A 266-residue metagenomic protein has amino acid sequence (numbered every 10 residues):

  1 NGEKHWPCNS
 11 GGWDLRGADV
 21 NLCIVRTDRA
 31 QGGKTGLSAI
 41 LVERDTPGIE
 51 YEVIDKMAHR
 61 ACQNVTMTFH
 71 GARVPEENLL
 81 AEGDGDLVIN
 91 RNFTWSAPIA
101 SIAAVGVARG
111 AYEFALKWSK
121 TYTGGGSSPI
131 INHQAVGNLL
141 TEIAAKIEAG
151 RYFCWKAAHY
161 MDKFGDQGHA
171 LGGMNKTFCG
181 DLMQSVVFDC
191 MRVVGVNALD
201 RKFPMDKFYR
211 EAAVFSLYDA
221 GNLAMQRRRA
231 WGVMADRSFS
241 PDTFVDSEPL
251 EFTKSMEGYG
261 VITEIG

Functional and structural regions predicted by a protein language model:
E3-I49: A short core secondary-structure module
H5-G12, W95-A100, A213-G221: Glycine-rich phosphate/pyrophosphate-binding beta-alpha loops
E50-E148, I265-G266: Glycine-rich beta->alpha junctions and the first turn(s) of the following alpha-helix
A97, I131-I143, G168-F178, K207 (+1 more regions): Alpha-helical scaffold segments that form or flank carboxylate-/histidine-based iron centers
V105-Y112, L140-C154, K176-V187, S216-D219: Alpha-helical transition-metal enzyme core signature, strongest for iron centers
S119-S128, I147-F178, M191-L199: C-terminal helix-coil-helix/basic helical segment that borders enzyme active sites and/or dimer interfaces and provides
V194-G266: Glycine-rich phosphate/cofactor-binding loops in nucleotide/flavin-utilizing enzymes
